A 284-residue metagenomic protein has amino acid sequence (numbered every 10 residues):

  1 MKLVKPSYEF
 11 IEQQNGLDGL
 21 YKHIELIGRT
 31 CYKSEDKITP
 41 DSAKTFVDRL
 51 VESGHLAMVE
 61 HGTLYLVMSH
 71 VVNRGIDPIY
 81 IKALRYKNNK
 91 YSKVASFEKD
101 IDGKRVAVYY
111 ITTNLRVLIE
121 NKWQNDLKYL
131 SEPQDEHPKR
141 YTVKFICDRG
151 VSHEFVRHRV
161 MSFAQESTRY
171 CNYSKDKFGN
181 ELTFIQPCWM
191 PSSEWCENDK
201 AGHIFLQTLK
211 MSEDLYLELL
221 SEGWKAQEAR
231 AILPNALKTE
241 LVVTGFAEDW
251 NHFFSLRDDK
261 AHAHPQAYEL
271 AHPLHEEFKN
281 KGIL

Functional and structural regions predicted by a protein language model:
M1-L284: Family-specific signature for flavin-dependent thymidylate synthase
